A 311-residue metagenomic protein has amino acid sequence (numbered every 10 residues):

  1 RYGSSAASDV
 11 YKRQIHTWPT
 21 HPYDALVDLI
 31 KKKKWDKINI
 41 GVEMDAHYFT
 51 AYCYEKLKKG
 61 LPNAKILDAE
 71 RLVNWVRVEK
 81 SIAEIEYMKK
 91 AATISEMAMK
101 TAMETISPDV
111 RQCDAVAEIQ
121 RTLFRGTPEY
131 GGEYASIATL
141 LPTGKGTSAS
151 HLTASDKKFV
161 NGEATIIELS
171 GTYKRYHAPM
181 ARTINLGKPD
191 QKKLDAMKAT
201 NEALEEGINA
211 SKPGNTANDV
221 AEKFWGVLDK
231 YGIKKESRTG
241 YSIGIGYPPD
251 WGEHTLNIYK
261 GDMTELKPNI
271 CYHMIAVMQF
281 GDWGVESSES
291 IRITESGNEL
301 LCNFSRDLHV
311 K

Functional and structural regions predicted by a protein language model:
Y2-A7, Y11: Single conserved hydrophobic/aromatic residue that forms the stacking wall/gate of nucleotide- or nucleobase-binding
Y11-Q14, V310: Short, low-complexity export/processing leader segments characterized by acidic and small residues
W18-G131, K188-P189: Flexible, acidic/His-enriched mid-domain "rim/lid" segments that flank
D36, P62, I137, N161 (+3 more regions): A generic structural signal for well-ordered coil/turn residues at beta-strand boundaries that shape enzyme active-site
V42, K65-E70, I167, S237-G240 (+2 more regions): General beta-strand structural signal in soluble alpha/beta enzymes
Y48-F49, S95-T153, K157-E163, N209-P249: Active-site cores enriched in adjacent His and Asp/Glu residues with nearby glycine-rich loops that coordinate divalent
I82, E202-K212: Amphipathic alpha-helix from the class-I
K158-A164, L169-E205, P249-K311: Charged, cofactor-coupling segments
